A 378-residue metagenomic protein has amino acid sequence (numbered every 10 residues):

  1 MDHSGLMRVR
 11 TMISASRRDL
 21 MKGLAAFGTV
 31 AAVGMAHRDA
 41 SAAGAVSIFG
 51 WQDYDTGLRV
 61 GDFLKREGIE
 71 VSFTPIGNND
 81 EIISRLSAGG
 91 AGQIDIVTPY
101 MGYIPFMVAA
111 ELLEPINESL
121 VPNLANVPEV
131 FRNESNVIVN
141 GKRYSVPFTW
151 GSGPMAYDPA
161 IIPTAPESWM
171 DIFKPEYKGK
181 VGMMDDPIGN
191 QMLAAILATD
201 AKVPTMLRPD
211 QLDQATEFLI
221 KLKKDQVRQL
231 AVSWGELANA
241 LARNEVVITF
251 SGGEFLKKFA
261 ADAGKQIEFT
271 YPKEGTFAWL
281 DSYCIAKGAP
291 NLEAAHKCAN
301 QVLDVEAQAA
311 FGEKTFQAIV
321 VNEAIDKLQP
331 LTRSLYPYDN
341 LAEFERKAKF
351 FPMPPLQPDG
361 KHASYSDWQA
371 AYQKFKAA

Functional and structural regions predicted by a protein language model:
M1-S16, A26-G28: N-terminal secretory signal peptides
A43-F106: Early extracytoplasmic/lumenal segment of secretory-pathway proteins
N79, T98-I104, V108-A242: Extracytoplasmic ligand-binding site segments that recognize negatively charged/polar headgroups
Y103-F106, T249-K265: A ligand-binding cleft/hinge motif common to bilobed small-molecule-binding domains
M155-I161, I196-D200, W279-N291, A299 (+1 more regions): A bilobed periplasmic-binding-protein/Venus flytrap-type ligand-binding module shared by bacterial periplasmic
L212-L222, G253, A263-K287: Periplasmic-binding protein-like
N239, F344-A378: Conserved C-terminal helix/tail region of periplasmic/extracytoplasmic solute-binding proteins
A286-K347: Mature extracytoplasmic/periplasmic domains
